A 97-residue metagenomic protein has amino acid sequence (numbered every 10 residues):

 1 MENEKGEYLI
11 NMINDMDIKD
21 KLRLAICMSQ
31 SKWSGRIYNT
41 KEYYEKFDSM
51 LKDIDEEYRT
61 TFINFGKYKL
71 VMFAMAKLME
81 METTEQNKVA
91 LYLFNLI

Functional and structural regions predicted by a protein language model:
M1-I97: Short amphipathic alpha-helical interaction elements located at domain edges and within/adjacent to intrinsically
